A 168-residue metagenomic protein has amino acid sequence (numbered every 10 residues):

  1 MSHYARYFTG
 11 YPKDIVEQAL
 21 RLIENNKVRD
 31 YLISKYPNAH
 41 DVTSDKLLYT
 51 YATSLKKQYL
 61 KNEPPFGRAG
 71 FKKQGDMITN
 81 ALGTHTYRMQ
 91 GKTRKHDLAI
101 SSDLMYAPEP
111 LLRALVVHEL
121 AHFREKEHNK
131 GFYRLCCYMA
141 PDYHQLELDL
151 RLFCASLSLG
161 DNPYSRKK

Functional and structural regions predicted by a protein language model:
M1-R113, F123-K168: Active-site-proximal or metal-binding-adjacent scaffold patches in catalytic folds
V116: Histidine-centered acyl-transfer/condensation active-site motif and its immediate structural neighborhood
E119: Walker B catalytic acidic pair
